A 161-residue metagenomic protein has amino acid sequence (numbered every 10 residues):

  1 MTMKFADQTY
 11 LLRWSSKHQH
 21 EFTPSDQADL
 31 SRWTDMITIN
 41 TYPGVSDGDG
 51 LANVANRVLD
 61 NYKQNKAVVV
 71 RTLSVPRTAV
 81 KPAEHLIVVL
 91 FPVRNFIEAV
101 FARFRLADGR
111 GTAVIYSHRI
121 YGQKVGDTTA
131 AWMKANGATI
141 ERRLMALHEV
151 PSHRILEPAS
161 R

Functional and structural regions predicted by a protein language model:
M1-K4, G137: Short aromatic-glycine motifs in intrinsically disordered, low-complexity regions
M3, Q19-P24, K81-V89: Generic recognition of long tandem-repeat/solenoid scaffolds
Q8-S46: Secretory pathway targeting signatures of secreted, lumenal, and periplasmic proteins
W14, Y62-K66, L144, H148-P151: Sec/Tat-exported extracytoplasmic proteins
R32-T41, P82-E84, G109-H118: Glycine-rich, often proline-containing surface loops adjacent to acidic residues and nearby aromatics that form
D35-T78: Mid-chain, structured segments of secreted extracytoplasmic proteins
K63-R105: Signature of long, low-cysteine stretches enriched in small and polar/charged residues
I87-S160: Short, well-structured beta-strand
